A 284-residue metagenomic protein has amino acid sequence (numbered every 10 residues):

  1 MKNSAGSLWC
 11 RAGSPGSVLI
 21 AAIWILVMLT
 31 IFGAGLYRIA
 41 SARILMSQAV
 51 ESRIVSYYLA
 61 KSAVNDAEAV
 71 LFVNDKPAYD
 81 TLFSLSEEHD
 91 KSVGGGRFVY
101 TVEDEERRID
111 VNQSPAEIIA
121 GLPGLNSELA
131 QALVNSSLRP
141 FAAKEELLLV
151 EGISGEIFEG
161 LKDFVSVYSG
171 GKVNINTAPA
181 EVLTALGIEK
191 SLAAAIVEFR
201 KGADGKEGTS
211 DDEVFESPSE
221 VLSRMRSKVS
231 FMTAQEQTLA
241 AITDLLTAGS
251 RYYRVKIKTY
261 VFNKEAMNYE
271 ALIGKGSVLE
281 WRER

Functional and structural regions predicted by a protein language model:
M1-P15: N-terminal leader/signal peptides at the extreme start of proteins
K2-N3, S17-R284: Compositionally biased linear targeting/interaction segments
